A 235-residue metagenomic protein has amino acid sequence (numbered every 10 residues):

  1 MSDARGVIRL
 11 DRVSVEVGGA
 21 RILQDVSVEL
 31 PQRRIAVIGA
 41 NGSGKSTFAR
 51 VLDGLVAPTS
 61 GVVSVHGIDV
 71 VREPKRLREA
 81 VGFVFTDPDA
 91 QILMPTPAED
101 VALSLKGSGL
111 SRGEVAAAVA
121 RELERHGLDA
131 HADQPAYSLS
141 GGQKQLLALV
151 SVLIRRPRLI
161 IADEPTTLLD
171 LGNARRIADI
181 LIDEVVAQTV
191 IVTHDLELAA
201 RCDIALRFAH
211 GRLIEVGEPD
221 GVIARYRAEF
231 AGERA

Functional and structural regions predicted by a protein language model:
I8-L10, L23: Conserved structural motif at the start of ABC-family nucleotide-binding domains
D53: Helix-to-loop junction immediately C-terminal to a conserved catalytic motif
G61-R72, L77: Conserved ABC transporter NBD signature motif
G113-H131: Conserved ABC ATPase "signature" region
P135-L139, Q143: Conserved ABC ATPase signature
I160-E164: Catalytic Walker B motif of ABC-type/P-loop ATPase nucleotide-binding domains
R212-A235: Conserved beta-strand-loop-alpha-helix hinge in the C-terminal portion of ABC ATPase nucleotide-binding domains
